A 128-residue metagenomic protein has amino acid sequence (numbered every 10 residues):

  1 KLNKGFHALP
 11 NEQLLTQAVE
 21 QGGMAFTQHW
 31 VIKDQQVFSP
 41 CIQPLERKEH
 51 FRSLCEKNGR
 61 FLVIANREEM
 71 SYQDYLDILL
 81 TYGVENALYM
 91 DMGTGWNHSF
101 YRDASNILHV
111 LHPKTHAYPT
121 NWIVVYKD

Functional and structural regions predicted by a protein language model:
K1-D128: Gly/Ser/Thr/Pro-rich low-complexity, intrinsically disordered segments
